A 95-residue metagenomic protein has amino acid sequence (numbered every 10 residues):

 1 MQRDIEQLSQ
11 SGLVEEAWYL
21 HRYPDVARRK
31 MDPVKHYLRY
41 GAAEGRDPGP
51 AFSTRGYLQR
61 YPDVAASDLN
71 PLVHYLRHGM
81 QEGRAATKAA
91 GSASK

Functional and structural regions predicted by a protein language model:
M1-K95: Charge-rich, low-complexity intrinsically disordered regions
